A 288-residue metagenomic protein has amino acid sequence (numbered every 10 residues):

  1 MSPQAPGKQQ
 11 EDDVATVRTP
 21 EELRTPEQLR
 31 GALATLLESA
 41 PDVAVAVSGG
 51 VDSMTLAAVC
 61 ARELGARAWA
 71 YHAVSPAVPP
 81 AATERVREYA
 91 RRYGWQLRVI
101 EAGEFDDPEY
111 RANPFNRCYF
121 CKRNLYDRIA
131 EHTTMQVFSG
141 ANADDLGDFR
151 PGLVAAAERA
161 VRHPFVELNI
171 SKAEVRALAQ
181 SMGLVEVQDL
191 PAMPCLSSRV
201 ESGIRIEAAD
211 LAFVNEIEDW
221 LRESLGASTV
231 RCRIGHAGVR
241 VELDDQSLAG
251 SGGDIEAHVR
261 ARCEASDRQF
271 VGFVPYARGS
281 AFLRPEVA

Functional and structural regions predicted by a protein language model:
P3-S181, V239, H258-Q269, A277-A288: ATP-dependent adenylation/nucleotidyltransferase module used to activate substrates
W69, I234-D245: Short, aliphatic-rich beta-strand segments
N113, R117, I206-A209, G250-D254: Alpha-helix N-cap and loop-to-helix initiation/capping positions
V166-K172, R176-R231, P275: Mid-to-C-terminal catalytic subdomains of enzymes that bind/position adenosyl phosphate moieties or nucleic-acid
N215, R222-S224, V230-R233, D245-A288: Auxiliary Fe-S-binding modules of radical SAM enzymes
